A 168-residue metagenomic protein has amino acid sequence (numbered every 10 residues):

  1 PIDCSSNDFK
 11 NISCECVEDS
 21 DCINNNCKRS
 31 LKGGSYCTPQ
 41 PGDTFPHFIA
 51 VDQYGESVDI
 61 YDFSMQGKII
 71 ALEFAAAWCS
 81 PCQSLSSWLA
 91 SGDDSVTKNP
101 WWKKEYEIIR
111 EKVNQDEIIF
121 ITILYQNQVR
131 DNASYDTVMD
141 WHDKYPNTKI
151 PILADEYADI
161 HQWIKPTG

Functional and structural regions predicted by a protein language model:
P1-P39: Secreted, cysteine-rich disulfide-bonded mini-domains of extracellular proteins
S13-E15, S30-F63, S84, A90-T97: N-terminal "domain-start" segment that seeds a small globular fold
F48, I70-E73, I119-L124, I150-A154: Structural recognition of the beta-strand scaffold that forms the well-ordered cores of secreted hydrolase catalytic
F48-I70, K103-V113: A short beta-strand-turn-helix
G55-E56, C79, G168: Short, glycine-anchored, charge-dense loop/turn motifs used at functional sites
S64, K144-T148, A154-G168: Thiol/disulfide oxidoreductase modules built on the thioredoxin-like
K68-I70, A75-W78, Q83-S86: Short pre-active-site segment immediately N-terminal to redox-active cysteine/selenocysteine motifs in thiol-based
Q83-K144, E156-Q162: Structural microenvironment flanking redox-active thiols in thiol-disulfide oxidoreductases
